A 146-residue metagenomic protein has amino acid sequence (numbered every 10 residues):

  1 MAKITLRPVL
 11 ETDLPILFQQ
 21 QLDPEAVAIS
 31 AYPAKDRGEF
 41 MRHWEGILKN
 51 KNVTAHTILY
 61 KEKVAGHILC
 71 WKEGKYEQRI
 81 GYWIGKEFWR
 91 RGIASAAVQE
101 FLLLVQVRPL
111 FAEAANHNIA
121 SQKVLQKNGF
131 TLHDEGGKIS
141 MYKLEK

Functional and structural regions predicted by a protein language model:
M1-E25, I29, A55-K146: Acyl-donor (CoA/ACP) binding surface of acyl/acetyltransferases
E25-W44: Conserved GNAT-fold acetyl-CoA-binding loop/helix
H43-G46, L104: Solvent-exposed, charged/polar functional surfaces in cytosolic regulatory/catalytic domains
G46-N52: Short loop/turn motifs at secondary-structure junctions and domain boundaries
